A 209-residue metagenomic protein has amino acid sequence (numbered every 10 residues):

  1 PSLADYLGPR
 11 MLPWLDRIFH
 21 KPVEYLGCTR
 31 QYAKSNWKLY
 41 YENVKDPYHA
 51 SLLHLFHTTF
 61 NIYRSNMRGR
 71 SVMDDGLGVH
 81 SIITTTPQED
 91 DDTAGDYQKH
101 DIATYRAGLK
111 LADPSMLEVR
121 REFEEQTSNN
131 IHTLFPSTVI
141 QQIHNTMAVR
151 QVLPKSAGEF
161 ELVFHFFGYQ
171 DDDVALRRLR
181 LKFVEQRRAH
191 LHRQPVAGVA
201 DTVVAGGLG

Functional and structural regions predicted by a protein language model:
P1-G209: C-terminal catalytic domain of Rieske-type non-heme iron oxygenases
